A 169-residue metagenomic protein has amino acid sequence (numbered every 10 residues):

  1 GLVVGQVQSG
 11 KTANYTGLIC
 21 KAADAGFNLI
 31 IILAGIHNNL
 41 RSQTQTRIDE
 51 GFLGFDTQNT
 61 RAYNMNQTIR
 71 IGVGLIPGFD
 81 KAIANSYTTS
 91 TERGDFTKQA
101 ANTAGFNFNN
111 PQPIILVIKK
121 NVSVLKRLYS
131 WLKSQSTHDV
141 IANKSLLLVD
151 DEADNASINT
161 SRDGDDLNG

Functional and structural regions predicted by a protein language model:
G1-G169: RecA-like P-loop NTPase motor core of helicase/translocase proteins
